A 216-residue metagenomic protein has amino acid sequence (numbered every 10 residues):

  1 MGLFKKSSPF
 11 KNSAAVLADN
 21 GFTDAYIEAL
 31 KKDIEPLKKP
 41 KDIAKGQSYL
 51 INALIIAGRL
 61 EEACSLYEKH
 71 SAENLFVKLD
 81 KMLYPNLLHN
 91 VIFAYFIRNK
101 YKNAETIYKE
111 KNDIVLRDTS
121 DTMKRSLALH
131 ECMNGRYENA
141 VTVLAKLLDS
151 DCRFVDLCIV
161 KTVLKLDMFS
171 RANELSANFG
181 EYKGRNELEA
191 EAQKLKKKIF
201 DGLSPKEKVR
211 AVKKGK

Functional and structural regions predicted by a protein language model:
S8-K32, P36, Y49-I56: Alpha-helical segment of the N-proximal tetratricopeptide repeat
N12, Y49, N90, S126 (+3 more regions): "A position-specific structural signal for the A-helix of alpha-solenoid helical repeats
G21, R153-K216: Eukaryotic alpha-helical solenoid repeat scaffolds
Y26-D33, L60-E73, Y101-D113, Y137-L148 (+2 more regions): Alpha-helical repeat scaffolds
D33-I43, A72-M82, N112-S120: Flexible helix-coil transition and linker loops at the boundaries of alpha-helical arrays
